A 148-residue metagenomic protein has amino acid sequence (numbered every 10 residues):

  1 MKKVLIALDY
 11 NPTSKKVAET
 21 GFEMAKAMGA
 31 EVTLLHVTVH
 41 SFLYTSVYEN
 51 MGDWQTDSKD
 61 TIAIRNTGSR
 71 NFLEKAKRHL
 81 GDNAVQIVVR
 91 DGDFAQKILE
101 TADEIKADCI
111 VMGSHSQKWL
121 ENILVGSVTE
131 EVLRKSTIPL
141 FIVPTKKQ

Functional and structural regions predicted by a protein language model:
K2-Q55: Small/aliphatic-rich secondary-structure junction motif
L35, Q86-R90, F141: General small-molecule cofactor/ligand-binding pocket signal
E49-D53, E104-K106, V128-T129: Short, hinge-like loop/turn segments at secondary-structure boundaries
W54-G68: A short acidic, glycine-rich active-site loop that binds or catalyzes chemistry on phosphate/adenosine moieties
K77-I110, K147-Q148: Structural beta-alpha unit
C109-E131: Glycine-rich, Arg-bearing micro-motifs that act as flexible, cationic patches
I138-K146: Short, flexible loop segments at boundaries between secondary-structure elements
